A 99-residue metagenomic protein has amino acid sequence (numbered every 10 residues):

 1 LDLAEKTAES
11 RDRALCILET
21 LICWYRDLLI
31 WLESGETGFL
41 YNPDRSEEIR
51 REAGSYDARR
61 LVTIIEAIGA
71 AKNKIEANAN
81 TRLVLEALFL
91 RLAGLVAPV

Functional and structural regions predicted by a protein language model:
L1-R59, E66-V99: AAA+ P-loop NTPase domains with strong preference for DNA replication initiators and clamp-loader complexes
